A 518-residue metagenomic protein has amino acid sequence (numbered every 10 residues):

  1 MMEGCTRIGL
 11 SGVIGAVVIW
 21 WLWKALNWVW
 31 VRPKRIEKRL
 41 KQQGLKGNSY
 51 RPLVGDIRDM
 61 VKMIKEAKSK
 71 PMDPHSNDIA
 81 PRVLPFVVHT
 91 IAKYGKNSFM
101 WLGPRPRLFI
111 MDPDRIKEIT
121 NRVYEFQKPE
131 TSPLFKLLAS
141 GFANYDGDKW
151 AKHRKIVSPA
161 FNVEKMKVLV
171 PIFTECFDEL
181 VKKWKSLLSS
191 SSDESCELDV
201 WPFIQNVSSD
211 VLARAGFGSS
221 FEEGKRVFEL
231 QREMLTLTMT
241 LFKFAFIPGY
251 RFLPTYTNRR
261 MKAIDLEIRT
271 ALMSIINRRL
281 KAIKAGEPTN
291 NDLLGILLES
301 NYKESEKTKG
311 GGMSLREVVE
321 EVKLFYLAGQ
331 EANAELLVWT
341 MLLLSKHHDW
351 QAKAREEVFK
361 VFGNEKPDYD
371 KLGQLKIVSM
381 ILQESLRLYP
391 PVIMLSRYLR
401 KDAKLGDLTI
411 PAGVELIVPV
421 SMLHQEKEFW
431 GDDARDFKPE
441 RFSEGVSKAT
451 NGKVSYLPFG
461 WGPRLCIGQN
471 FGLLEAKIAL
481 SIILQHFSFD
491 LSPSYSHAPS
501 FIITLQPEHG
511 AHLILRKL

Functional and structural regions predicted by a protein language model:
M1-C5, R82, S488, L505-L518: C-terminal helix/juxtamembrane-tail motif
M2-L138, Y145-D146, K152, T174-K182 (+4 more regions): N-terminal membrane-proximal hinge/A-helix region immediately C-terminal to the signal-anchor transmembrane segment
R7-I8, K34, E118-T120, F126-L138 (+4 more regions): Cytochrome P450 heme-thiolate monooxygenase catalytic core
P71-G95, T270, S274, E365-G406: Conserved cytochrome P450 K-helix E-x-x-R motif and the immediately C-terminal K′/meander segment
P159, K323, A328, E444-A476 (+2 more regions): Cytochrome P450 heme-thiolate "Cys pocket" and heme-binding signature region
E222, H348-W350, Q469-Q506, G510: Cytochrome P450 heme-binding "Cys pocket" and the immediately downstream C-terminal segment
A332-L344, A479: Short, small-residue alpha-helix embedded
V418-S447: Conserved cytochrome P450 K-helix/beta-meander segment immediately N-terminal to the heme-binding cysteine loop
